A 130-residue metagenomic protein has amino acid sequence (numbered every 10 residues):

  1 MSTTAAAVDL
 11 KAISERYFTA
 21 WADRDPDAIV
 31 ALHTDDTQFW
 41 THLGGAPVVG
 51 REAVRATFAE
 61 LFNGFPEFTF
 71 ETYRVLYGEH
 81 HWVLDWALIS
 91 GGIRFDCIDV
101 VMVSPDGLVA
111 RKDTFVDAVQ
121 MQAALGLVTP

Functional and structural regions predicted by a protein language model:
M1-S2, D35: A detector of low-complexity, intrinsically disordered, Ser/Thr/Gly/Pro/Ala-rich segments
S2-D9, R55, A59-P130: A beta-strand edge to alpha-helix "cap/lid" segment located at domain peripheries
V8, T19, D23-E79: A solvent-exposed, acidic/Ser-Thr-rich amphipathic alpha-helical stretch
